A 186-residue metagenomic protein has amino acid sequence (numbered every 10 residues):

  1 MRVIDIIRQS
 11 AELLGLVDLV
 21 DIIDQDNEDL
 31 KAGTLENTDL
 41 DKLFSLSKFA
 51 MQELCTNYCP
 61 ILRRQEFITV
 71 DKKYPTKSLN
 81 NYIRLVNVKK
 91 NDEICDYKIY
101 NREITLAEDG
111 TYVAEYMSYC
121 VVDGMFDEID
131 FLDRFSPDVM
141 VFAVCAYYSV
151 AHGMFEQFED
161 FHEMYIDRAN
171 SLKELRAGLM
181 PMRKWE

Functional and structural regions predicted by a protein language model:
M1-E186: Glycine-enriched, solvent-exposed interface loops adjoining structured elements
